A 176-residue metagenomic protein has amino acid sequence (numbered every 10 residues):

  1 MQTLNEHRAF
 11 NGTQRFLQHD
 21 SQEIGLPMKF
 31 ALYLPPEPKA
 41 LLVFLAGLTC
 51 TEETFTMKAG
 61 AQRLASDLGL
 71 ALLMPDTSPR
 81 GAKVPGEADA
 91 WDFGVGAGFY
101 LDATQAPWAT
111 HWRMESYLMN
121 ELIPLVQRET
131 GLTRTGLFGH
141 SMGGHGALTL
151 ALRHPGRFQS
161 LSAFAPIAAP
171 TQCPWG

Functional and structural regions predicted by a protein language model:
M1-G176: Non-catalytic cap/lid and distal C-terminal segments of serine-dependent acyl enzymes
